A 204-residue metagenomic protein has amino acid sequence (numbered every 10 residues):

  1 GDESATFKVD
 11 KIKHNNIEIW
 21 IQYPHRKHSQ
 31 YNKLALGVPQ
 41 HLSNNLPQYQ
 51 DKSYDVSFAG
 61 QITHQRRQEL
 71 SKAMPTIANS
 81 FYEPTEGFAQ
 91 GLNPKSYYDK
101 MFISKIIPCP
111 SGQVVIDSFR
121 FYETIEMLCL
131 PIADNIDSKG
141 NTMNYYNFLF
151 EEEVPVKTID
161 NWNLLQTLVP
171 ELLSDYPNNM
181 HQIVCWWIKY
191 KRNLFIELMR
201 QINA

Functional and structural regions predicted by a protein language model:
G1-V154, T158, C185-N203: Nucleotide-sugar donor-binding catalytic core of glycosyltransferases
P94, W162-L165: Residues at or immediately preceding the N-termini of alpha-helices
L164-W186: Conserved donor-nucleotide binding/catalytic region of nucleotide-linked donor-dependent transferases
